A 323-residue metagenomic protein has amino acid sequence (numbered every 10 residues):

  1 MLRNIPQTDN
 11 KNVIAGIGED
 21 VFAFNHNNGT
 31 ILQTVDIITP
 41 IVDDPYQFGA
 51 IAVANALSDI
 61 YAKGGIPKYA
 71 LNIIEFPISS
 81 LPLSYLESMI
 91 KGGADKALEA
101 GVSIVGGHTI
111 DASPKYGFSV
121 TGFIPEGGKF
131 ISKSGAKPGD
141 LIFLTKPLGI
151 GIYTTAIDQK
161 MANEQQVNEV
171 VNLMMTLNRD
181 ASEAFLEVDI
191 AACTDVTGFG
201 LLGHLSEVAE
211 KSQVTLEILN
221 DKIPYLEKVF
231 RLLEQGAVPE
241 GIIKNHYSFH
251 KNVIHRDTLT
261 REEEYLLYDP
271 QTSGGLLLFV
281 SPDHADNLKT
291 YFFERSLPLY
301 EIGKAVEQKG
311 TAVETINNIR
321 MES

Functional and structural regions predicted by a protein language model:
M1-S323: Helix-biased detector of long, well-ordered alpha-helical tracts
